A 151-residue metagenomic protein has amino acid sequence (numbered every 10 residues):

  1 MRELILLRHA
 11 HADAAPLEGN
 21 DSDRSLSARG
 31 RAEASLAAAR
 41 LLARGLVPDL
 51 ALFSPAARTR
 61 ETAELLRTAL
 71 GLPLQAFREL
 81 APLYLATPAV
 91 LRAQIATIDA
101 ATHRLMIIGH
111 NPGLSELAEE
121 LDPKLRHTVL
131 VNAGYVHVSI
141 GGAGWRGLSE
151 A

Functional and structural regions predicted by a protein language model:
E3-L83, L125: Active-site-proximal alpha-helix that buttresses catalytic centers in soluble enzyme cores
L4, A100-G109: Generic beta-sheet signal
A10, L83-L85, V136, G141: Short, solvent-exposed coil/turn elements at secondary-structure transition points
R44-L46, I98-H103: Glycine-rich phosphate-binding loop signature in dinucleotide/nucleotide-binding domains
T62-L66, L91, L117-A118: Hydrophobic packing residues within well-ordered alpha-helices of enzyme cores
P82-D99: Short phosphate-binding loop-to-helix
D122-A151: Domain-level recognition of soluble alpha/beta enzyme cores, biased toward histidine phosphatases/phosphomutases
